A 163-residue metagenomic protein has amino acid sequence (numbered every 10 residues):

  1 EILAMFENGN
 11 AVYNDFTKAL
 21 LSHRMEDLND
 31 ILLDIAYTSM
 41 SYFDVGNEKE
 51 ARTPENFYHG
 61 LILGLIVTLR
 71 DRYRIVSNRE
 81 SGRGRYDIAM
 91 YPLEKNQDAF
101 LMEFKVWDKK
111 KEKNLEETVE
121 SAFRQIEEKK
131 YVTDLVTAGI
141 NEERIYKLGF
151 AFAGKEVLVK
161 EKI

Functional and structural regions predicted by a protein language model:
E1-K130, V157-I163: Extended alpha-helical interface modules used as scaffolds for assembling large macromolecular complexes
V119, K130-E161: Nucleic-acid nuclease catalytic cores
